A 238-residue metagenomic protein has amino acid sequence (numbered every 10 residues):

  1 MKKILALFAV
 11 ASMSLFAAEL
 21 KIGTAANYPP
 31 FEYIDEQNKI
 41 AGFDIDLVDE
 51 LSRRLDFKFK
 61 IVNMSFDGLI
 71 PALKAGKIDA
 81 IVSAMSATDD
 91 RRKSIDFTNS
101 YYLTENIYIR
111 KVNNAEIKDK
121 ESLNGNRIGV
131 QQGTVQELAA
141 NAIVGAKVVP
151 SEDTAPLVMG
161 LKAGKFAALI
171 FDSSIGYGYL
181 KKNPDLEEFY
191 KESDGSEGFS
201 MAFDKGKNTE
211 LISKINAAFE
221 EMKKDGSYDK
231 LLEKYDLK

Functional and structural regions predicted by a protein language model:
A18-M85, K93: Extracytoplasmic small-molecule ligand-binding "clamshell" domains of the periplasmic binding protein/Venus flytrap
A26, L103-R110, Y177-E220, K238: Periplasmic-binding protein-like
Y28, K60-P71, A115, V135 (+2 more regions): Short helix-initiation/N-cap motifs at beta->coil->alpha
L51, L73-K74, L123, L161-K162 (+1 more regions): Hydrophobic residues within well-ordered alpha-helices
D56-K58, K74-S83, N126, K162-I175 (+1 more regions): Alpha-to-beta junction loops
K58, V135-S151, P184-S193, F219-K238: Ligand-binding clefts/hinges and TM-proximal coupling segments of bilobed small-molecule sensing domains
M85-K93, A139-A142, A167-G195: A ligand-binding cleft/hinge motif common to bilobed small-molecule-binding domains
K111-R127: Flexible hinge/capping segments at coil-to-helix
